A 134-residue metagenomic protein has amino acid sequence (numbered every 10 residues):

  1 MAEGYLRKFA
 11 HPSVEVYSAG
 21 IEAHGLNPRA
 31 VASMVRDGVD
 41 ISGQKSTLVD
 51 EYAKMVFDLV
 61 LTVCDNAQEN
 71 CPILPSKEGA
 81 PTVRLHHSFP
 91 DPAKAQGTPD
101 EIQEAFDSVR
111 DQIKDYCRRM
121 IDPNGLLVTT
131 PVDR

Functional and structural regions predicted by a protein language model:
M1-D50: Conserved active-site segments centered on acidic
L6-K8, E51-A53, I73-K77: Short secondary-structure boundary/capping segments
H24-L26, A67-C71: Short, charged/polar "capping" segments at the starts of alpha-helices and the immediately preceding loops
M34, V60-L61, I113: Conserved small-residue
S42-D58, A67-Q68: S-adenosyl-L-methionine/SAH cofactor-binding core of RNA-modifying enzymes
T62-V63, H86: Redox-cofactor binding/interface segments in oxidoreductases and associated redox assembly factors
E69-R134: Phosphate-binding/catalytic loops
